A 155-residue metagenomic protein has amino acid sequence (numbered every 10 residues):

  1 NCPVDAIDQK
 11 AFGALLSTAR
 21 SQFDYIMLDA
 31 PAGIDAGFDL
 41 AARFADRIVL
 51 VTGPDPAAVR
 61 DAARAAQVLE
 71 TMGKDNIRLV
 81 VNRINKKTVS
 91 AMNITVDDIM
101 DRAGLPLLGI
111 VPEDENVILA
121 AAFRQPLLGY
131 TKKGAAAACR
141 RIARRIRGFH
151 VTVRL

Functional and structural regions predicted by a protein language model:
N1-C2, G33, D55-A57, I84-V89 (+1 more regions): Conserved nucleotide-binding/hydrolysis micro-motifs of P-loop NTPases
N1-S21, I118-L128: P-loop/Walker-type NTP enzyme "switch/lid" segment
I7-K10, L28-A32: Short gly/ser/thr-rich secondary-structure transition/capping motifs
T18-Y25, D35-P56: Inter-motif core of Ras-like GTPase G domains
L28, L50, R78-V81: Structural beta-sheet core signal
A30, I34-G37, V59-D61: Short glycine/serine/threonine-rich phosphate/pyrophosphate-binding segments that cradle anionic phosphate groups
F44-L50, P56-D75, I94: Anionic-ligand binding region
T71-L155: C-terminal lobe/tail of nucleotide-utilizing enzymes
